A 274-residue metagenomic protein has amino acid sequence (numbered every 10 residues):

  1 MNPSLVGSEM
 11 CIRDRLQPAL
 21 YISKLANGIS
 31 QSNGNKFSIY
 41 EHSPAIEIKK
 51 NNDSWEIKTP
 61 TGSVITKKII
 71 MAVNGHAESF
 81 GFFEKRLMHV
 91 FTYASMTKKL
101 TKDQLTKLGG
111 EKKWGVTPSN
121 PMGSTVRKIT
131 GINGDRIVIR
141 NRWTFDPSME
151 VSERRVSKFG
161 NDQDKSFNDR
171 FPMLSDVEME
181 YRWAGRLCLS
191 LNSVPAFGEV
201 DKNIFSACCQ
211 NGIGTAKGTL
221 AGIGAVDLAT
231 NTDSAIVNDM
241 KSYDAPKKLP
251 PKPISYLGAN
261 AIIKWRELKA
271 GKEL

Functional and structural regions predicted by a protein language model:
M1-G7, C11-I12: Single conserved hydrophobic/aromatic residue that forms the stacking wall/gate of nucleotide- or nucleobase-binding
R15-L20, A26: Domain-scale recognition of functional cores that engage charged ligands
Y21, F159, Q163, K217-A221 (+1 more regions): Catalytic-loop motifs flanking and including active-site residues across diverse enzymes
I29-F37, D201-N203: A short helix-to-beta-strand connector/capping loop
N35-W55: A conserved short coil-to-beta-strand element within the FAD-binding core of flavoproteins
A45-E47, S63-V64, M71-D103, K107-D201: Active-site substrate-recognition segment that forms the wall of the catalytic cavity or substrate channel
D201-S206, Q210-L274: C-terminal lid/capping helical subdomain adjacent to the catalytic/cofactor pocket in oxidative enzymes
